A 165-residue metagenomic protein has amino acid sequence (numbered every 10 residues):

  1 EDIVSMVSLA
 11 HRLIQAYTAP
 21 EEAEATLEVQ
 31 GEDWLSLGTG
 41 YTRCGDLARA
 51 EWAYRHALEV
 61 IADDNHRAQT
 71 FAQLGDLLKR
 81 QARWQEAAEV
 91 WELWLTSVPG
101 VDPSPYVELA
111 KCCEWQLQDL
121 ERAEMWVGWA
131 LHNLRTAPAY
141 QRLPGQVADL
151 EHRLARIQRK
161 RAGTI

Functional and structural regions predicted by a protein language model:
E1-I165: DEDD superfamily 3′-5′ metal-dependent exonuclease/proofreading module
